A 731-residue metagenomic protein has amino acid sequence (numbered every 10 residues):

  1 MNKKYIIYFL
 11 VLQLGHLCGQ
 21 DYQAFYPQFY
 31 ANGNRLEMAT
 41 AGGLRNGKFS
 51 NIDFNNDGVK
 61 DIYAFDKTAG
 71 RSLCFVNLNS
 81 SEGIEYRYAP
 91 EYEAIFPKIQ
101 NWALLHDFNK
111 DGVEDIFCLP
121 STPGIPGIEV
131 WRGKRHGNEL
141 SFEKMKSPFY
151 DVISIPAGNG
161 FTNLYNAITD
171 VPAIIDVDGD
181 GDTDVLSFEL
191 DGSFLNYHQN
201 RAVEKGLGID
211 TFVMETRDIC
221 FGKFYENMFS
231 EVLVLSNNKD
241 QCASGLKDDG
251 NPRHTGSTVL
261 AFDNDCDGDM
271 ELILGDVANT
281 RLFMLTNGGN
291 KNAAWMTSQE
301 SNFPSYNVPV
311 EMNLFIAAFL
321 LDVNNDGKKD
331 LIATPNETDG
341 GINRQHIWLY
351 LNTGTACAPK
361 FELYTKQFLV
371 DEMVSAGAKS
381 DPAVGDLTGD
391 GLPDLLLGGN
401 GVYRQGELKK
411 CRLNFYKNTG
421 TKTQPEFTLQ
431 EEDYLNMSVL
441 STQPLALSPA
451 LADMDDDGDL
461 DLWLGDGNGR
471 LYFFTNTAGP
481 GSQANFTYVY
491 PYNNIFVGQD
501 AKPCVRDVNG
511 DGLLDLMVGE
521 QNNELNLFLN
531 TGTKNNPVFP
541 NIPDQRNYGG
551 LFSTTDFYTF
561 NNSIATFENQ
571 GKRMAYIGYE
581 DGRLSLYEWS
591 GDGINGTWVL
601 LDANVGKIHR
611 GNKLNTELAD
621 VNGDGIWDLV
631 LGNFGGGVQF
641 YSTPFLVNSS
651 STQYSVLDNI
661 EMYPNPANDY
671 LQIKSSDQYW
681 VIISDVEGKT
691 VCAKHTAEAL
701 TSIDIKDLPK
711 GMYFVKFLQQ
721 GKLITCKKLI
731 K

Functional and structural regions predicted by a protein language model:
M1-N2: N-terminal secretory signal peptides that target proteins for export/translocation
Y5-Q13: Sec-dependent N-terminal signal peptides
Y8-F9, Q653-K731: C-terminal outer-membrane/trafficking sorting elements
G19-S650: Beta-propeller-forming repeat regions
